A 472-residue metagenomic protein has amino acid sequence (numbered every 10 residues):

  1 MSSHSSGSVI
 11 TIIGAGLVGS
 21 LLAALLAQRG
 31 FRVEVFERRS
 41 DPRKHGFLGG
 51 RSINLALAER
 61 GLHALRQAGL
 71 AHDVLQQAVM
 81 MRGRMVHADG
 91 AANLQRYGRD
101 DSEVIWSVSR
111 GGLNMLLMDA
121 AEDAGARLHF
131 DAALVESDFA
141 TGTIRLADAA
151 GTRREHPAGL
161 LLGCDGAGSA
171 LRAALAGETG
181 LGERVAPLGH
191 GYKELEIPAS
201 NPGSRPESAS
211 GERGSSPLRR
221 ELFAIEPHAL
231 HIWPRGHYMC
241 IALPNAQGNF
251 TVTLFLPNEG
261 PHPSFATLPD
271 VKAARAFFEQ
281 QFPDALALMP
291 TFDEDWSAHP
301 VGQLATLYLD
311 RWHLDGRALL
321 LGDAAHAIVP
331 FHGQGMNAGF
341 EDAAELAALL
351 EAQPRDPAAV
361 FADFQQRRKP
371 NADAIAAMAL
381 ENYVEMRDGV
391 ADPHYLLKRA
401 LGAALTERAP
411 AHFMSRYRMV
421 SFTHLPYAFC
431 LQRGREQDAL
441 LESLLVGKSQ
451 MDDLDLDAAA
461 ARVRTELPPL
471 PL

Functional and structural regions predicted by a protein language model:
H4-R82, D101, I105-G112, L160: Glycine-rich FAD cofactor-binding loop and adjacent beta-loop-alpha segment at the N-terminus of flavoprotein
H4-S6, A348-L472: C-terminal helical "tail/cap" subdomain of flavin- and related membrane-associated enzymes
A15-A24, Q28, G163, L195 (+1 more regions): Conserved mid-domain beta->alpha element of the FAD-binding
V35-F36, H129, G163, L321: Generic enzyme active-site microenvironment
Q76-M80, Q280-S297, P354-D363, A372-A377: Acidic/histidine metal-binding catalytic segments
A91-V108, F255: Helix-loop-beta segment of a Rossmann-like dinucleotide-binding subdomain
V108-A132: Helical element adjacent to the flavin cofactor pocket in flavoenzyme catalytic cores
D119, D123-A126, V135-E136, T141-V301 (+1 more regions): Conserved FAD-binding catalytic core of PHBH/FMO-like flavoproteins
